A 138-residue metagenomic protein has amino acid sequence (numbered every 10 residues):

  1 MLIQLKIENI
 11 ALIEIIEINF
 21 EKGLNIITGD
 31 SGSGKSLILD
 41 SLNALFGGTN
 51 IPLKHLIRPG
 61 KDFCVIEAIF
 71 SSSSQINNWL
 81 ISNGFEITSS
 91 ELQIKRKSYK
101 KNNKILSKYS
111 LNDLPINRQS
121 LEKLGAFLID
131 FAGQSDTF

Functional and structural regions predicted by a protein language model:
Q4-I7, A11-F138: Gly/Lys-enriched N-terminal cap/neck module of very large, oligomeric protein machines
